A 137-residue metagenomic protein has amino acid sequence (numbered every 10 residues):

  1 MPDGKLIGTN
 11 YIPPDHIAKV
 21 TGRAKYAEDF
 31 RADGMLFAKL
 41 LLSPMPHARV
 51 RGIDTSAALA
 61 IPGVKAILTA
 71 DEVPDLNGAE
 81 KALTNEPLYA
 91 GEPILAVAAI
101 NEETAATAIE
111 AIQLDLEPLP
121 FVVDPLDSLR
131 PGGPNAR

Functional and structural regions predicted by a protein language model:
M1-R137: Flexible, low-hydrophobicity surface segments
